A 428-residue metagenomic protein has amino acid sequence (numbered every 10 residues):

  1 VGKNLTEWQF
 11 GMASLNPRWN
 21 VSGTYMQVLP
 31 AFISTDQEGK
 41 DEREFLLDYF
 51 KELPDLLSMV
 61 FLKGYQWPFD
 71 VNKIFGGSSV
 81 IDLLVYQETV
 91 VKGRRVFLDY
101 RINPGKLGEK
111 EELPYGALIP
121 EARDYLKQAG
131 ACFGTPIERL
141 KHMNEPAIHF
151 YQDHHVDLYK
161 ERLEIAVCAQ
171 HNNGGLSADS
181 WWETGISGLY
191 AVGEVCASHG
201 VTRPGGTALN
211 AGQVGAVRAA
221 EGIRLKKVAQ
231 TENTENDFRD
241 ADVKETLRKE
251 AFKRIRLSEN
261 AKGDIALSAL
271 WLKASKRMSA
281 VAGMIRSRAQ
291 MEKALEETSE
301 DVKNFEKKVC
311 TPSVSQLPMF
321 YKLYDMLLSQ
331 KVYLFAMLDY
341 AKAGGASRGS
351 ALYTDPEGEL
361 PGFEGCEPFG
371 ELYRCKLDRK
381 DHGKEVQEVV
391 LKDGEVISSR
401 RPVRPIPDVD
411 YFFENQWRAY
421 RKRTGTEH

Functional and structural regions predicted by a protein language model:
V1, W19-G23, N173, R203-A211: Alpha-helix capping and helix-loop boundary segments enriched in small/acidic/polar residues
G2-W8, L158-E161, L225-D237: Acidic/polar loop patches that form or flank catalytic/metal-binding clefts of enzymes that bind anionic ligands
N4-H149: An anion/pyrophosphate-binding glycine-rich loop and adjacent beta-alpha core in soluble alpha-beta enzymes
F150-S187: FAD/FMN-dependent oxidoreductases across multiple families
E183-T202: Short FAD-binding loop at a beta-strand-to-alpha-helix junction that anchors the flavin cofactor in diverse
S198-I223: A conserved FAD-binding loop/helix module that cradles the flavin
V228-V314: Long, amphipathic alpha-helical stalk/connector segments used for oligomerization, subunit docking, or mechanical
N304-H428: C-terminal amphipathic alpha-helical interaction region
